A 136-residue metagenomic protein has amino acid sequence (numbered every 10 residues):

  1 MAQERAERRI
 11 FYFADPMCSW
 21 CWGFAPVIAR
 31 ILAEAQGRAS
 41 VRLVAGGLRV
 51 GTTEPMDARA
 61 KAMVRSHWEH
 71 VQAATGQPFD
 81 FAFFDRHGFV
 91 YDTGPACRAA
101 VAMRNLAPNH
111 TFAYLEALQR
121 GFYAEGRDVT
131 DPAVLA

Functional and structural regions predicted by a protein language model:
M1-Q3: Secretory/periplasmic and organellar redox-cofactor proteins
R5-F11: Extreme N-terminal starter segment of soluble prokaryotic enzymes
A14-M17: Short pre-active-site segment immediately N-terminal to redox-active cysteine/selenocysteine motifs in thiol-based
W20: Short, cysteine/histidine-rich loop/knuckle motifs that typically chelate Zn2+
G23-P132: Structural alpha/beta surface segment adjacent to cysteine/selenocysteine redox centers across thiol/disulfide enzymes
A136: Acidic, glycine-rich loop-and-strand cores that form catalytic or ligand-binding grooves in diverse globular domains
